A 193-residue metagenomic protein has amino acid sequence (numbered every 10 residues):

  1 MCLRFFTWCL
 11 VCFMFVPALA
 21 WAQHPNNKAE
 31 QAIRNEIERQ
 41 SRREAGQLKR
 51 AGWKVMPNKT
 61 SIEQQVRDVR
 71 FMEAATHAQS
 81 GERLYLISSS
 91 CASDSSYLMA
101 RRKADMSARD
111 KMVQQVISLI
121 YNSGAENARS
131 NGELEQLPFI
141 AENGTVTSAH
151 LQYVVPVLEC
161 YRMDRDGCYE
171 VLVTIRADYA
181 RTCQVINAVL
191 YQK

Functional and structural regions predicted by a protein language model:
M1-C9: Bacterial N-terminal signal peptides that target proteins for export
W8-P17: Bacterial N-terminal signal peptides
W21-K193: Domain-level marker for long, solvent-exposed, non-transmembrane regions
